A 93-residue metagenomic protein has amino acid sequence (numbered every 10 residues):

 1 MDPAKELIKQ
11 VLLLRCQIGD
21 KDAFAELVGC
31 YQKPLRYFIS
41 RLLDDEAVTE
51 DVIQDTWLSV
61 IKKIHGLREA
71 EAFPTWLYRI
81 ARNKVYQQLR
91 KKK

Functional and structural regions predicted by a protein language model:
M1-L14: Extreme N-terminal regulatory/targeting segments of RNA polymerase sigma factors
D2-P3, Q17-E26, R36-D55: Short, charged helix-capping/linker segments at alpha-helix termini
K9-L12, A23-F24, V52, F73: Hydrophobic side chains within well-formed alpha-helices
V28-Q32, Y78: Amphipathic, non-transmembrane alpha-helical scaffold segments
Y37, D51-L58, E71-N83: Structural recognition of an alpha-helix C-terminal capping motif at a helix-to-coil junction
I61: Short acidic-aromatic loop segments in the C-terminal HATPase_c
H65-E69, R79-K93: Arg/Lys-rich amphipathic alpha helix in sigma70-family domain 2
